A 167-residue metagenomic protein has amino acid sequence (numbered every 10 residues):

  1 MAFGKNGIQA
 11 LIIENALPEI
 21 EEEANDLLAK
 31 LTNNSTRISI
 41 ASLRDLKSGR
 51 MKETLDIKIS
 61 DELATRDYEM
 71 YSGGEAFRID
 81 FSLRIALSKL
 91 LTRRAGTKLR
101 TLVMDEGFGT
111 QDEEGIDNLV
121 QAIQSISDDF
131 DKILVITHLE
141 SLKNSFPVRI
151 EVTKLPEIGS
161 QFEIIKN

Functional and structural regions predicted by a protein language model:
M1-N167: Terminal ABC-like ATPase head and other globular end-domains that cap long coiled-coil arms in SMC/Rad50/SbcC-family
